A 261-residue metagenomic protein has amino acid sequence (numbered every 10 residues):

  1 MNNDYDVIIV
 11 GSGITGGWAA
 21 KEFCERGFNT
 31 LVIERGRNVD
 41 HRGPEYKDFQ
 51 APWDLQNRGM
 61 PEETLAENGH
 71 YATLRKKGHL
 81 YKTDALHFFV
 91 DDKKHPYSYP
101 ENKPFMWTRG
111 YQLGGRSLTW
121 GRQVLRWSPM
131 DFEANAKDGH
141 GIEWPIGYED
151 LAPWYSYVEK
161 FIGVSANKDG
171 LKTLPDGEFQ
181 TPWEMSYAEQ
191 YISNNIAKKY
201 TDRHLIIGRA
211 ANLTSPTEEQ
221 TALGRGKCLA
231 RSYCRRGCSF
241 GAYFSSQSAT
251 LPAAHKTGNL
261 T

Functional and structural regions predicted by a protein language model:
N2-Y5: Core beta-strand elements of the Rossmann-like FAD/NAD(P) dinucleotide-binding domain in flavoenzyme oxidoreductases
V7-V32: N-terminal Rossmann-like FAD-binding beta1-loop-alpha1 element of flavoenzymes
S12, E34-G36, G43, R122 (+1 more regions): Glycine-rich, histidine-containing beta strand-loop boundary motifs that form or position
A19, R42-G43, T217: Short glycine-/acidic-enriched loop or helix-start segments at secondary-structure transitions that form or flank
C24-Y46: Glycine-rich FAD pyrophosphate-binding loop
D48-A51, G224: Short, hinge-like loop/turn segments at secondary-structure boundaries
Q56-D91, P96-M106, Y111-Q112, W120-R126 (+2 more regions): Conserved redox-cofactor binding core of oxidoreductases
